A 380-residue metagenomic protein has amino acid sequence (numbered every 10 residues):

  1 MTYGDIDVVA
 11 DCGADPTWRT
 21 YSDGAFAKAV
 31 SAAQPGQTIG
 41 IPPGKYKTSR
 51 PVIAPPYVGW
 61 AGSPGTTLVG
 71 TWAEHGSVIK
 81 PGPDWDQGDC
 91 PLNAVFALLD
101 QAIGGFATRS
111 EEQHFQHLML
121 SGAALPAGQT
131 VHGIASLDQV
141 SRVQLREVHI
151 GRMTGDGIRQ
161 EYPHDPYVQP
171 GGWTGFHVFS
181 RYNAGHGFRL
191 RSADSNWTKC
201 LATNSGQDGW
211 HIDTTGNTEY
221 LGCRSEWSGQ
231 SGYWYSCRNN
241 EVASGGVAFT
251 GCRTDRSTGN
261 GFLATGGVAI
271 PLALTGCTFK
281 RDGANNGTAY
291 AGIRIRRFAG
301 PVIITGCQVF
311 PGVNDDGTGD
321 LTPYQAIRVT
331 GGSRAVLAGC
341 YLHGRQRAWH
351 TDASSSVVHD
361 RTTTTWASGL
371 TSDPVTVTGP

Functional and structural regions predicted by a protein language model:
M1-K28: Right-handed parallel beta-helix/beta-solenoid
D5-I6, Q37-I39, Q113-L118, L272 (+2 more regions): Hydrophobic beta-strand segments of well-ordered beta-sheets in folded domains
D23, A27, A32-S77, L120: N-terminal extracellular ligand-recognition/capping segment immediately after the signal peptide
A32, A73-A135: Extracellular polysaccharide-degrading/modifying enzymes targeting complex plant/algal/animal polysaccharides
K47-S49, T67-V69, I79-K80, D89 (+7 more regions): Beta-strand-rich extracellular passenger or scaffold domains
I53-G59, W72, Q101, F106-Q113 (+6 more regions): Right-handed parallel beta-helix/beta-solenoid
G128, D316-T318, R347-W349: Short acidic, Gly/Pro-enriched loop/turn segments at secondary-structure junctions
R328-P380: Leucine-rich solenoid repeat scaffolds
